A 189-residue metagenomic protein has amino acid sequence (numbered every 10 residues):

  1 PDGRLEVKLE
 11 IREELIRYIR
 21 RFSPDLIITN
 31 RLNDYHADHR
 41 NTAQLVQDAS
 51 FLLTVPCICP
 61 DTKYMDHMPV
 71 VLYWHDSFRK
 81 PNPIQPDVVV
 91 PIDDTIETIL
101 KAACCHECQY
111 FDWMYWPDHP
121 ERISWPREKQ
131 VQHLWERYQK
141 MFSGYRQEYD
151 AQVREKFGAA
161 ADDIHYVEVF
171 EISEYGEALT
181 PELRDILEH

Functional and structural regions predicted by a protein language model:
P1, D76-F78, Y175: Residues that form or immediately flank small-molecule/cofactor binding pockets and catalytic motifs
P1-C59, M65-H67, Y73, I84 (+2 more regions): Active-site beta-strand->loop->alpha-helix modules in alpha/beta enzyme cores, enriched in Gly/His/Asp(Glu)
P24-D25, F78, Y149: Generic signal for short, ordered secondary-structure residues within or immediately flanking folded domains
N33-Y35, S77-K80, Q109-Y110: Short, catalytically relevant binding-site loops at active-site mouths
C57-P60, P81-N82, V88-H189: C-terminal accessory domains and tails appended to enzymatic cores
M68-V71, V167-V169: A residue-level signal for beta-strand positions that form part of recognition/binding surfaces within mature
L72-H75, V153-R154: Short secondary-structure boundary micro-motifs
